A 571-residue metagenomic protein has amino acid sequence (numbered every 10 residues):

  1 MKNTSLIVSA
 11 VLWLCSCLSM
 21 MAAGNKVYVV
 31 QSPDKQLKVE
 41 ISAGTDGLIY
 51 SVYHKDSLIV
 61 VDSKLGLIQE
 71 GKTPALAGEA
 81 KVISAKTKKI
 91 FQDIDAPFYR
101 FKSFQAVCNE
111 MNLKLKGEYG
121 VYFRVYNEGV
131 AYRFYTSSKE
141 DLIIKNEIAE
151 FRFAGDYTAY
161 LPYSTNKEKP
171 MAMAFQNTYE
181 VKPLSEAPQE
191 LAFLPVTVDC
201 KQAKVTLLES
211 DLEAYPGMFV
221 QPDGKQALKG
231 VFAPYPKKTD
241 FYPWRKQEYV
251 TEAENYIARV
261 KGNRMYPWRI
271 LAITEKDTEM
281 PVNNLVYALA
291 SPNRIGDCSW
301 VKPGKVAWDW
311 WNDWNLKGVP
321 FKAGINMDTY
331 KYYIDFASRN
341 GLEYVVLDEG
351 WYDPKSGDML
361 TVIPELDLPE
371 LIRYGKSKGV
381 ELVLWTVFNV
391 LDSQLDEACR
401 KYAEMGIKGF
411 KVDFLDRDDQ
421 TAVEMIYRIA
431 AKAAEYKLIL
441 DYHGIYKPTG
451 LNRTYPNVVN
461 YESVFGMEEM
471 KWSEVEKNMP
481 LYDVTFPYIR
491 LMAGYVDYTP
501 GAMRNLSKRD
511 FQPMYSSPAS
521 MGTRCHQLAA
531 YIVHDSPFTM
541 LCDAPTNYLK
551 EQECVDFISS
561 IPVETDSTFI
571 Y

Functional and structural regions predicted by a protein language model:
M1-K26: Bacterial Sec-dependent N-terminal signal peptides
K26-A288, N293: N-terminal accessory beta-strand-rich subdomains and adjacent acidic, glycine-rich linkers that precede catalytic cores
I257-F336, N340: An acidic-aromatic substrate-binding cleft motif
A307, A337, V345, G375 (+1 more regions): Conserved hydrophobic/aromatic pocket- or pore-lining residues that grip, position, or stack substrates in active sites
E343, K408, T539: Short acidic/polar active-site loop segments enriched in Thr and Asp
D348-T523: Aromatic- and carboxylate-enriched substrate-binding clefts and catalytic-loop regions of carbohydrate-active enzymes
S517, H526-P545: Catalytic domains of carbohydrate-active enzymes that cleave complex glycans
D543-Y571: Glycan-recognition and catalytic regions of carbohydrate-active enzymes
